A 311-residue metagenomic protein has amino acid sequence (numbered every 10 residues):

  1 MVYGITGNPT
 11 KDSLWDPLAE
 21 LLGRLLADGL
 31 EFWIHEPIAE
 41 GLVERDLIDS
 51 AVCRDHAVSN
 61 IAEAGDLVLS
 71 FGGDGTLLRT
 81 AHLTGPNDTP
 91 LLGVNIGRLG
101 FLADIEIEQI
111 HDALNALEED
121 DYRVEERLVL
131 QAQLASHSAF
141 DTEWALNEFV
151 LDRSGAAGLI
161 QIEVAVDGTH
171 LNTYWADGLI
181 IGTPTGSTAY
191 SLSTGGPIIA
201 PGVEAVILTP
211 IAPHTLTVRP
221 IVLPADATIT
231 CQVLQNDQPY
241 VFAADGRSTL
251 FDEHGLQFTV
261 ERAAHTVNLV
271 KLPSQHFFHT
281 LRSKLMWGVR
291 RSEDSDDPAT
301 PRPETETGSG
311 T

Functional and structural regions predicted by a protein language model:
M1-L67, E108-R123, L134-E143: ATP/NTP phosphate-donor binding region
I5, S70, I181: Redox-cofactor binding/interface segments in oxidoreductases and associated redox assembly factors
T10, D74-T76, L99, T185-S187: Short glycine-rich anion-binding loops that position phosphate/pyrophosphate groups of nucleotides and phosphorylated
L14-W15, G75-A81, T188-S193: Short glycine/serine/threonine-rich phosphate/pyrophosphate-binding segments that cradle anionic phosphate groups
L83-V94, F101: Gly/Ser-rich helix-loop-strand patches that form or flank binding pockets for ribonucleotide-derived cofactors
R98-D177: Catalytic core of DAGKc-family lipid kinases
L151, A156, D167-H170, L216-T311: ATP/nucleoside-binding phosphotransfer catalytic cores, i.e., glycine-rich phosphate-binding loops
T169-T217: Gly/Ser/Thr-rich active-site loops/lids in small-molecule metabolic enzymes that frequently grip phosphoryl groups
